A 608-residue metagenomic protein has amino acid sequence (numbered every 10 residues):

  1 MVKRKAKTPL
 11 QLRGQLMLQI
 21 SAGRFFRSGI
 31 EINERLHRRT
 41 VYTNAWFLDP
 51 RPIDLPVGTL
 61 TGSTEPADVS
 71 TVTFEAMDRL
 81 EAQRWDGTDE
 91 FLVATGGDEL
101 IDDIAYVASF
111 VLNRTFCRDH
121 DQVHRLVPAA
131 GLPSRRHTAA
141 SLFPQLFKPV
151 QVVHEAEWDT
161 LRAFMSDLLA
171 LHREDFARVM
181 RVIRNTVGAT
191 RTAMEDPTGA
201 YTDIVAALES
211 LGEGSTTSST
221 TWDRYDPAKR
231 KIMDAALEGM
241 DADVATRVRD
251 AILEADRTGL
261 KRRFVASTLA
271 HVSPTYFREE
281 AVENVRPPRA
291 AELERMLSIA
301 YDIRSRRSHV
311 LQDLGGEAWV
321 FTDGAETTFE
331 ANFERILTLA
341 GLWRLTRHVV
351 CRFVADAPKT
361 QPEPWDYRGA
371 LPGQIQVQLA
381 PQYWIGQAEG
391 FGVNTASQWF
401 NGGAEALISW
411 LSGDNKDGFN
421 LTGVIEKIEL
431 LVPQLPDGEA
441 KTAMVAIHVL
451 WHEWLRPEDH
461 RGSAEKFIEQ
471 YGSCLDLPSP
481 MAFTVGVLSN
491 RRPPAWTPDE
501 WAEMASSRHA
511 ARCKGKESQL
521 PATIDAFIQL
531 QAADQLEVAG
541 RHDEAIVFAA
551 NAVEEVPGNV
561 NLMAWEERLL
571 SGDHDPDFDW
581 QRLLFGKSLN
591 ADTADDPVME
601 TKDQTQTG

Functional and structural regions predicted by a protein language model:
M1-E155, D250, K359-G608: Terminal, compositionally biased low-complexity regions
V2-A22, F26-P52, G58, W158-V393 (+1 more regions): Amphipathic, oligomerization/interface secondary-structure segments
